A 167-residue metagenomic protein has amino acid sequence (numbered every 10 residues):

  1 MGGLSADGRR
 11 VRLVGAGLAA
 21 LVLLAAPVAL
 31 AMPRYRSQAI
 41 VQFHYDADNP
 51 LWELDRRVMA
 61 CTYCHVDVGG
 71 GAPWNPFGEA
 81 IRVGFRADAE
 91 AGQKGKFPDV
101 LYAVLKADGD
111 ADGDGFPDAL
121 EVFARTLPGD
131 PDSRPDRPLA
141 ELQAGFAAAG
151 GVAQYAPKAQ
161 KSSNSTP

Functional and structural regions predicted by a protein language model:
M1-R10: N-terminal secretory signal peptides that target proteins for export/translocation
R12-A20: Sec-dependent N-terminal signal peptides
A29-R56, A80-A107: Sequence context of c-type cytochrome heme-c attachment sites
R57-V68: The canonical Cys-X-X-Cys-His
A72-R82: Short cysteine/histidine-rich zinc-coordinating motifs and their immediately flanking basic loops
Y102, K106, V122-S165: Proline-centered structural pivot motif
K106-D114: Acidic, divalent-cation-chelating loop motifs in proteins
